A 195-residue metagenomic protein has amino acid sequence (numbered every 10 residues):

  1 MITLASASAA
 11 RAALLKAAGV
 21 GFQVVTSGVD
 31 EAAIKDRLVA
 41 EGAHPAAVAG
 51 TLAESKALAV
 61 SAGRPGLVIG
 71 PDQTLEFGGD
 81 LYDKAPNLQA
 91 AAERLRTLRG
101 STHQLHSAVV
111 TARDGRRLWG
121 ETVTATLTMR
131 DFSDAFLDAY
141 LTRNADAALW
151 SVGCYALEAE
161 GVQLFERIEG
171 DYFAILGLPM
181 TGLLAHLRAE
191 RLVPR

Functional and structural regions predicted by a protein language model:
M1-V20: N-terminal beta1-alpha1 ligand-phosphate binding loop
I2, A40-R195: Anionic-ligand binding patches
A7, S27, D114: Cofactor-binding loop segments of dinucleotide-utilizing enzymes, especially the Rossmann-like FAD- and NAD(P)+-binding
A10, D30-A32, R117: Surface-exposed, flexible loop/turn segments at secondary-structure boundaries
V20-F22, G66: A structural micro-motif
F22-A32: A short beta-strand-loop structural module common to alpha/beta enzyme folds
A32-E41: Charged, glycine/proline-rich intrinsically disordered loops and linkers
